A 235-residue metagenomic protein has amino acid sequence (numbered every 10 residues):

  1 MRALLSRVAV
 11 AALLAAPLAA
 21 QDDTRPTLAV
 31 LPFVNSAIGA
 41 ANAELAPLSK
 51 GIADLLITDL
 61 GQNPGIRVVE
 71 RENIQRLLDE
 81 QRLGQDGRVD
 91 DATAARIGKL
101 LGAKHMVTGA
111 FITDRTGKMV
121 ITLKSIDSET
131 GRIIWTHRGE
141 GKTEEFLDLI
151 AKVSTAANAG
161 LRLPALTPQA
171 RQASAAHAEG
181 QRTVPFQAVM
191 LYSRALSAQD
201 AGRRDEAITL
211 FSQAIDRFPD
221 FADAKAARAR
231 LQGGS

Functional and structural regions predicted by a protein language model:
M1-L4: N-terminal secretory signal peptides that target proteins for export/translocation
S6-P17: Bacterial N-terminal signal peptides
L13, A157, L161, A165 (+1 more regions): C-terminal alpha-helix/helix-terminus motif
A20-I66, I74-Q75, D79, A178-D205 (+1 more regions): A structural "domain/chain start" motif
L31-F33, R71, K124-S128: Generic beta-structure capping elements
L55, Q75-V189: Catalytic-center loop of serine/cysteine hydrolases
G65, R71, T136-R138: Residue-level detector of high-confidence beta-strand sites
V69-E70, G87, V107, D223-A224: A generic structural-conservation signal
